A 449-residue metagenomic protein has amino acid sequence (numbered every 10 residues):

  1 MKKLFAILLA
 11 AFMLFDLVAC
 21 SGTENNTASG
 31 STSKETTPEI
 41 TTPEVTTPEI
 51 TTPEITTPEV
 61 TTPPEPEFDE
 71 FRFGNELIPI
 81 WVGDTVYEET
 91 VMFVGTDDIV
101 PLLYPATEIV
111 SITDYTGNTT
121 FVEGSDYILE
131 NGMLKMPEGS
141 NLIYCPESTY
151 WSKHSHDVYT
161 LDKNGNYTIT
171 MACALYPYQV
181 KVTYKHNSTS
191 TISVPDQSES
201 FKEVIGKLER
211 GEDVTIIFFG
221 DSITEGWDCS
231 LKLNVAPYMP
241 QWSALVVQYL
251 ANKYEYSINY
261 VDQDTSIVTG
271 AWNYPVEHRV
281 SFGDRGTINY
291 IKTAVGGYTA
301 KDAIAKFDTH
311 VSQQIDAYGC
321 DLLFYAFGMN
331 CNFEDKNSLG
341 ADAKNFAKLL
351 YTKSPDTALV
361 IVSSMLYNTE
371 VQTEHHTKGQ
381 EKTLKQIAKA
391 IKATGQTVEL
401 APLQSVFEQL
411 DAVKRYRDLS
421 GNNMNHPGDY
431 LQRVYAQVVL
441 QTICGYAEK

Functional and structural regions predicted by a protein language model:
M1-L4: Positively charged n-region of N-terminal signal peptides that target proteins for export
F15-E35: Sec-dependent signal peptide cleavage junction
E65-T189: Extended beta-strand solenoid/passenger and fiber regions
S188-I291, T309-A317: Serine-esterase "nucleophile elbow" of acetyl-processing enzymes
T215-E225, N289-A294, C320-G328, A358-S363 (+1 more regions): Structural recognition of the beta-strand scaffold that forms the well-ordered cores of secreted hydrolase catalytic
S222-G226, V295-K301, G328-E334, M365-T369 (+2 more regions): Solvent-exposed loop/turn segments at secondary-structure junctions within structured extracellular/periplasmic domains
F324-N330, A347-K385: Active-site segments of SGNH/GDSL-like serine hydrolases that catalyze O-acetyl group transfer/hydrolysis on lipids
S364-K449: Catalytic His-Asp segment of secreted/periplasmic serine-dependent ester chemistry enzymes
